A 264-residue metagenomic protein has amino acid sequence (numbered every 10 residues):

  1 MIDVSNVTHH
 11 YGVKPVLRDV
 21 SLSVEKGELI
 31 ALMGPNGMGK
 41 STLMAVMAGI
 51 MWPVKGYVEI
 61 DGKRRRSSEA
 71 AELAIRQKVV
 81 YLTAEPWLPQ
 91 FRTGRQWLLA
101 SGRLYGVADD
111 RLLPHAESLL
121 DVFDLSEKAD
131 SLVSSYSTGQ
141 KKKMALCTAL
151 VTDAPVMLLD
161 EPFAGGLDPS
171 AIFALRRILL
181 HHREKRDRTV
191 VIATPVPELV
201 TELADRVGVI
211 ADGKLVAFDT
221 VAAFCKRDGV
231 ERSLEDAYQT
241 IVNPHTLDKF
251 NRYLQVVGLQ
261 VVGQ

Functional and structural regions predicted by a protein language model:
M33-P35: The feature captures the beta-strand-to-loop junction immediately N-terminal to the Walker
A48: Helix-to-loop junction immediately C-terminal to a conserved catalytic motif
G56-S67, A74-I75: Conserved ABC transporter NBD signature motif
L99, R103, D110-K128: Conserved ABC ATPase "signature" region
L132-Y136: Conserved ABC ATPase signature
I172-K185: Helical segment within the ABC ATPase nucleotide-binding domain
